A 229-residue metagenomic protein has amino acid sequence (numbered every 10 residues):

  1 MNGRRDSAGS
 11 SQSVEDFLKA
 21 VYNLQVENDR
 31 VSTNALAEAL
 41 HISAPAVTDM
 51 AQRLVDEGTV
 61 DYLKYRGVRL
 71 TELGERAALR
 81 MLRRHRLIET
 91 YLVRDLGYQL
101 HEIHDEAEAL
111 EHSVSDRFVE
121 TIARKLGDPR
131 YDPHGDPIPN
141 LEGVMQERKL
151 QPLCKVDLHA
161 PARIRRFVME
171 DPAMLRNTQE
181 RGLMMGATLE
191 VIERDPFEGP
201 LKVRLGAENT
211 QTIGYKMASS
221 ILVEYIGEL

Functional and structural regions predicted by a protein language model:
M1-H41: Extreme N-terminal segment that seeds HTH/winged-HTH DNA-binding domains in transcriptional regulators
P45, H101: Key DNA-contact positions within bacterial/archaeal DNA-binding proteins
A51-Q52: Short, hydrophobic-biased segments on the C-terminal half of alpha helices that form "recognition helices"
V55-L63: A short, conserved structural fragment
R66-H85: Basic, amphipathic "hinge/linker" alpha-helix immediately C-terminal to the N-terminal HTH DNA-binding motif
E111-S219: Mid-protein regulatory/catalytic core that forms ligand/cofactor-binding pockets and protein-protein interaction
